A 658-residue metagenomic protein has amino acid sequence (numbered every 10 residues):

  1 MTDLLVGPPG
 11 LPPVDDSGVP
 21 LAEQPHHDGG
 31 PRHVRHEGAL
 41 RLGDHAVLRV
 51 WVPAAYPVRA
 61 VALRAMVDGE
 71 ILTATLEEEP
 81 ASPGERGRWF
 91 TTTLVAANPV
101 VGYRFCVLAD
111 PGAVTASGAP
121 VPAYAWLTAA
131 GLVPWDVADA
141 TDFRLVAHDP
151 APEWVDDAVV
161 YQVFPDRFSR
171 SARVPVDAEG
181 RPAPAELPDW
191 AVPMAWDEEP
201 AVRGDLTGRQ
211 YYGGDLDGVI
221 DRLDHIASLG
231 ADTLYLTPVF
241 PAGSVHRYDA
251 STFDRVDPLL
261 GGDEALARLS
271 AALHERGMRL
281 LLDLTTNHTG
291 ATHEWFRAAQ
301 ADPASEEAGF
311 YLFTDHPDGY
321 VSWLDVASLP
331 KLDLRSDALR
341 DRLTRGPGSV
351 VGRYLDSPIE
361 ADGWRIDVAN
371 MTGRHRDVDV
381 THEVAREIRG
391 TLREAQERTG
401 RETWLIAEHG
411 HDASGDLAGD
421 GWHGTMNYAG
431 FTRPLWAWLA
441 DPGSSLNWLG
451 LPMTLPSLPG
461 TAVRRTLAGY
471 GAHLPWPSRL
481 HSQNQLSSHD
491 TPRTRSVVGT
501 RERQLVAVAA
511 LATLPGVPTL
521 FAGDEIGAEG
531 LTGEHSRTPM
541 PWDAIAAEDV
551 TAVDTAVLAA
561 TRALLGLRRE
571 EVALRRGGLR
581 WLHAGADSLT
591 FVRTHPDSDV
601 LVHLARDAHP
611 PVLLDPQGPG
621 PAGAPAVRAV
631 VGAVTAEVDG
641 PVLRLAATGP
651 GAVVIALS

Functional and structural regions predicted by a protein language model:
T2-G30, E37, A46, V50 (+4 more regions): Active-site and adjacent substrate-binding regions of carbohydrate-active enzymes
L63-V67: Conserved aromatic beta-strand anchor motif in extracellular beta-sandwich/beta-rich domains
G69-G84, T92: Short, surface-exposed loop motifs enriched in S/T, G, D/E and P with embedded aromatic residues
G87-A96, V642-A646: Exposed aromatic-hydrophobic patches
P99-Y103: Exposed beta-strand face motif in extracellular beta-rich ectodomains
